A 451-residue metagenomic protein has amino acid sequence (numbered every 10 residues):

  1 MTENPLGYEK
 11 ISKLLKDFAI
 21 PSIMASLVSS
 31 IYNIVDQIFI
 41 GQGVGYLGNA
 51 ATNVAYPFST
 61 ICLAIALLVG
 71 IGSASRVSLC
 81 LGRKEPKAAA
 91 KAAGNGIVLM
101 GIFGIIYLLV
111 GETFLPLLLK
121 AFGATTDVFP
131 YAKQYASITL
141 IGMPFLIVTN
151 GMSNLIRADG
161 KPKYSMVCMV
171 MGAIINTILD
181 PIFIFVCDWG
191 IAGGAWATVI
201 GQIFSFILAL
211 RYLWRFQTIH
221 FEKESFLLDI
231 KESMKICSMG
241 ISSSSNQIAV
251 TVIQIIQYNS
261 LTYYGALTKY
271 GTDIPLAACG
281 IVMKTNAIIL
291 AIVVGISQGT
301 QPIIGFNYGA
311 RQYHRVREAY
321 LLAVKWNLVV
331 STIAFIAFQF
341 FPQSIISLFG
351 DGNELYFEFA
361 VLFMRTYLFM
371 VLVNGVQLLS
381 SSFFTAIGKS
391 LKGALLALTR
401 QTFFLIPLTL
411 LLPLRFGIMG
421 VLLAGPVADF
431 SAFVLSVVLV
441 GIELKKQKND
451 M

Functional and structural regions predicted by a protein language model:
M1-S22, V77-G142, V186-I241, I304-M370 (+1 more regions): Short alpha-helical transmembrane segments in multi-pass integral membrane proteins
S12-I31, V35, F58-I65, I141 (+5 more regions): Residue-level signal for short hydrophobic patches within transmembrane helices of multi-pass membrane transporters
D17-D36, I138, G172, G201-S205 (+1 more regions): Transmembrane helical elements of multi-pass membrane transporters/channels
S22, S26, I38, Q42 (+16 more regions): Transmembrane alpha-helix boundary and packing residues in multipass membrane permease domains and related
I31-A50, L119-T126, I182-W189, T251-V282 (+3 more regions): Helix-terminus/linker motif at the lipid-water interface of multi-pass membrane proteins
N49-L109, L146-S165, Y258, A278-P342 (+1 more regions): Small-residue-rich hydrophobic transmembrane alpha-helices
I61-A64, N176-D180, F206-L210, I288 (+3 more regions): Hydrophobic transmembrane alpha-helices of multi-pass small-molecule transporters
G70, T139-R157, S165-A173, G194-I207 (+4 more regions): Short runs within selected transmembrane alpha-helices of multi-pass transporters and secretion channels
